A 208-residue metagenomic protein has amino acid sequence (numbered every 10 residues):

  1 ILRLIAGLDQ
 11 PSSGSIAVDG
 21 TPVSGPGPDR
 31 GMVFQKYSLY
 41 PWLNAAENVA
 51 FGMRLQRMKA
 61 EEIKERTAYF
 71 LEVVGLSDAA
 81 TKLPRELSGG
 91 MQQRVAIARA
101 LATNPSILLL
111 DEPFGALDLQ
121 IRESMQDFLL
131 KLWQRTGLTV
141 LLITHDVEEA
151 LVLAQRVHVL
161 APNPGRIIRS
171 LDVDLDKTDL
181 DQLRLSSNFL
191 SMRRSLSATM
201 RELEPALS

Functional and structural regions predicted by a protein language model:
A6: Helix-to-loop junction immediately C-terminal to a conserved catalytic motif
G14-P26: Conserved ABC transporter NBD signature motif
P26, A46, E62, A80-L83: Signature (C-motif/LSGGQ) region and adjacent switch/coupling loops of ABC-type ATPase nucleotide-binding domains
L43-F51: Short coil-to-helix segment of the ABC ATPase nucleotide-binding domain corresponding to the Q-loop/switch region
A50, R54, E61-A79, K131: Conserved ABC ATPase "signature" region
K82-R85, T103: Conserved signature/switch motifs of ABC ATPase nucleotide-binding domains
I97: Hydrophobic anchor residue at the start of the ABC signature
L108-D111: Catalytic Walker B motif of ABC-type/P-loop ATPase nucleotide-binding domains
